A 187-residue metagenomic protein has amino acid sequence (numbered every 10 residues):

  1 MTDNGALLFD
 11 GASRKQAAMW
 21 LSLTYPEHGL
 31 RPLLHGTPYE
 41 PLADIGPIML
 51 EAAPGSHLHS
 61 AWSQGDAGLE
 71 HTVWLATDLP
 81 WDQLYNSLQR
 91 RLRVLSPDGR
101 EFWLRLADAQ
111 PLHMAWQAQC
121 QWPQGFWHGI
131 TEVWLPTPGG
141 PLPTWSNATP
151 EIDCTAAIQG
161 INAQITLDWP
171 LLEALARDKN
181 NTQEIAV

Functional and structural regions predicted by a protein language model:
M1-V187: Terminal low-complexity "docking" segments
